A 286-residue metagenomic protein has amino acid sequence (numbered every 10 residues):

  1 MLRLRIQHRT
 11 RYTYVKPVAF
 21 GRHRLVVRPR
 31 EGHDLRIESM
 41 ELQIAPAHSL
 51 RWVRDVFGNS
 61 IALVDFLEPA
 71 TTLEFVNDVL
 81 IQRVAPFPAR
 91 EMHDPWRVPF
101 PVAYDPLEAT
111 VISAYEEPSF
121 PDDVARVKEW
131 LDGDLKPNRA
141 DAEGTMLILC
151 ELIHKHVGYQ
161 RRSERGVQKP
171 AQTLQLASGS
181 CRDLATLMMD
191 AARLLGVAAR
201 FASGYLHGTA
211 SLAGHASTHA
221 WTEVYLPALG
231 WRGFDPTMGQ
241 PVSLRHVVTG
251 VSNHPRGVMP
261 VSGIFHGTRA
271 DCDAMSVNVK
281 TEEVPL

Functional and structural regions predicted by a protein language model:
M1-V102: Intrinsically disordered, low-complexity N-terminal segments that are enriched in acidic
L2, H8, G21-H23, M40 (+5 more regions): Structural beta-strand/beta-sheet cores of well-ordered domains, especially the beta-sheet scaffolds that support
Y12, K16, L25, L42 (+15 more regions): Flexible, active-site-adjacent loop/turn segments at secondary-structure boundaries
A19, H23, G32, T71 (+7 more regions): Short capping/connector residues at structural and topological boundaries
L25-L35, M40-L42, M238-M259, G263-M275 (+1 more regions): Glycine-rich, small/acidic residue-mixed loop/short-helix segments
A85-P88, R161, A192, G196-A199: Long, hydrophobic, amphipathic alpha-helical segments used as structural scaffolds
W96-G179, L187, N253-P255, H266-P285: Secondary-structure boundary elements
E151, D183-R269: Hydrophobic/aromatic-rich core segments of domains that either
